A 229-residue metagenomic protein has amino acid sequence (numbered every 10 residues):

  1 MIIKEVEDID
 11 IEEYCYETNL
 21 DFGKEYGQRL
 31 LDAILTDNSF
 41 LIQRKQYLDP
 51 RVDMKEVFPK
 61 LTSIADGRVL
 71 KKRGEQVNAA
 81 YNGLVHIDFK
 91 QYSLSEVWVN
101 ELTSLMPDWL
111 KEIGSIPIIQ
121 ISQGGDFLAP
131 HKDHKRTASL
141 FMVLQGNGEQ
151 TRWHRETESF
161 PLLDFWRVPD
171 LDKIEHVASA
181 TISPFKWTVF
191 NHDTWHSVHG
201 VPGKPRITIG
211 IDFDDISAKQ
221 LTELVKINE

Functional and structural regions predicted by a protein language model:
M1-K4, Q43-R44, V99-W109, A138-F141 (+2 more regions): Intrinsically disordered, low-complexity boundary segments flanking structured domains
M1-N78, A218-E229: N-terminal auxiliary "cap/dimerization" subdomain that precedes the catalytic jelly-roll/cupin core of mononuclear
E13, T137-S139, R206-T208: Short hydrophobic/aromatic beta-strand or adjacent loop that forms the aromatic wall/cage of a ligand/substrate-binding
F22, Q91, Q123-G125, H134 (+4 more regions): Short, flexible loop/turn elements at secondary-structure junctions
E75-R136, M142: Extracellular-facing segments of soluble proteins and assemblies that are Gly/Ser/Thr-biased and enriched in aromatics
W109, R152-R155, Q220-E223: Short, charged, solvent-exposed linker or helix-capping segments at domain edges/interfaces that act as flexible hinges
E112-W187: Catalytic core of non-heme Fe(II) oxygenases with the double-stranded beta-helix
E158-E229: Catalytic core of Fe(II)/2-oxoglutarate
